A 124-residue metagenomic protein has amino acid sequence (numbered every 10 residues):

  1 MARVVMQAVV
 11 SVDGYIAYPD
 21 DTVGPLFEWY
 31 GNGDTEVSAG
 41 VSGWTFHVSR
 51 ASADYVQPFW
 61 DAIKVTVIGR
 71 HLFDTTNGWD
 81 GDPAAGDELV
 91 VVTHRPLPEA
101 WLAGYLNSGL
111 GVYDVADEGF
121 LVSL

Functional and structural regions predicted by a protein language model:
M1-L124: Portal/gating segments that form or line small-molecule/metal binding sites
